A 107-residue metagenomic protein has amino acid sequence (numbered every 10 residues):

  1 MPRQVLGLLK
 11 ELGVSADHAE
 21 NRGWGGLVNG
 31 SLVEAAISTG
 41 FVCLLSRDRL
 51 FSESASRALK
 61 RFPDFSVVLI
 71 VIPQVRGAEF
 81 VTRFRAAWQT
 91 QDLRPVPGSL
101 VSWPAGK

Functional and structural regions predicted by a protein language model:
M1-L27: Active-site-proximal, substrate-binding regions of enzyme catalytic domains and RNA-binding/basic surfaces
R3-E11, G30, E53-K107: Acidic, PIN/NYN-like endoribonuclease modules and their adjacent C-terminal/linker elements
N29, A36-A58: Acidic, metal-binding active-site segment of PIN/NYN-like and related structure-specific nucleases
E34-I37, Q89: Surface-exposed alpha-helical segments enriched in charged/polar residues
